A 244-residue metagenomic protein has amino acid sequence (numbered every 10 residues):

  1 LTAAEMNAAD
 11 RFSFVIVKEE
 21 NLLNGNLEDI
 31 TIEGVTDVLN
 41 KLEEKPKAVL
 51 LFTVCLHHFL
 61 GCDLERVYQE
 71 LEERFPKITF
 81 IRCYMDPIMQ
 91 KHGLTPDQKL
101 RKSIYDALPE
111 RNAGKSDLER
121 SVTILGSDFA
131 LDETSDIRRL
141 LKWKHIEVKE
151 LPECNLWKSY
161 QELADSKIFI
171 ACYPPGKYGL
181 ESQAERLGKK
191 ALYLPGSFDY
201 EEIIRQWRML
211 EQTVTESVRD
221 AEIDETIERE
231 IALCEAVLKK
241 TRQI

Functional and structural regions predicted by a protein language model:
L1-I244: An N-terminal assembly and electron-transfer interface module characteristic of large anaerobic redox and radical
